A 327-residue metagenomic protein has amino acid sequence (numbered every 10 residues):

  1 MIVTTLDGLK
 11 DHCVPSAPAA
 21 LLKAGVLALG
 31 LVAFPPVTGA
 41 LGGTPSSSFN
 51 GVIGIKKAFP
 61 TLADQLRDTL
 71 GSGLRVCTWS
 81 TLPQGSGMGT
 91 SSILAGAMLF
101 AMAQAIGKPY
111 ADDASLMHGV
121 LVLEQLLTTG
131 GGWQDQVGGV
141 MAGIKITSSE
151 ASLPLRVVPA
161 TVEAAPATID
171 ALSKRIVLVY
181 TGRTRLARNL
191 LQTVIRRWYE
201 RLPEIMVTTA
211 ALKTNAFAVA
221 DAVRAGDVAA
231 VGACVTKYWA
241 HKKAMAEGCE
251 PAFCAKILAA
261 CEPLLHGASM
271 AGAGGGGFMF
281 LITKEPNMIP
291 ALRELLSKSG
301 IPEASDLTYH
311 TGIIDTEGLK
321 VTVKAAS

Functional and structural regions predicted by a protein language model:
M1-D64, D68, Q104-G107, H118-G130 (+2 more regions): C-terminal nucleotide
T4-K10, S72-Q84: Glycine/charged-rich beta-loop-alpha catalytic/anionic-binding loops adjacent to active sites
G71-G73, G272-G277: Short Gly/Ser/Thr- and Asp/Glu-enriched loop/turn motifs at secondary-structure junctions
S80-S86, L265-A268: Short pre-catalytic strand/loop immediately N-terminal to key active-site residues, enriched for Gly-Thr
G87, F278-F280: Short aromatic/hydrophobic contact patches that present stacked aromatics for nucleic-acid/ligand binding
G87-P109: DPxDG-like acidic metal-binding loop motif
M88-T90, A268-A273: Short glycine/threonine-rich catalytic loop with a Thr-x-Gly-x-Asp
D113-A114: A sequence/structural signal of beta-propeller blade repeats
